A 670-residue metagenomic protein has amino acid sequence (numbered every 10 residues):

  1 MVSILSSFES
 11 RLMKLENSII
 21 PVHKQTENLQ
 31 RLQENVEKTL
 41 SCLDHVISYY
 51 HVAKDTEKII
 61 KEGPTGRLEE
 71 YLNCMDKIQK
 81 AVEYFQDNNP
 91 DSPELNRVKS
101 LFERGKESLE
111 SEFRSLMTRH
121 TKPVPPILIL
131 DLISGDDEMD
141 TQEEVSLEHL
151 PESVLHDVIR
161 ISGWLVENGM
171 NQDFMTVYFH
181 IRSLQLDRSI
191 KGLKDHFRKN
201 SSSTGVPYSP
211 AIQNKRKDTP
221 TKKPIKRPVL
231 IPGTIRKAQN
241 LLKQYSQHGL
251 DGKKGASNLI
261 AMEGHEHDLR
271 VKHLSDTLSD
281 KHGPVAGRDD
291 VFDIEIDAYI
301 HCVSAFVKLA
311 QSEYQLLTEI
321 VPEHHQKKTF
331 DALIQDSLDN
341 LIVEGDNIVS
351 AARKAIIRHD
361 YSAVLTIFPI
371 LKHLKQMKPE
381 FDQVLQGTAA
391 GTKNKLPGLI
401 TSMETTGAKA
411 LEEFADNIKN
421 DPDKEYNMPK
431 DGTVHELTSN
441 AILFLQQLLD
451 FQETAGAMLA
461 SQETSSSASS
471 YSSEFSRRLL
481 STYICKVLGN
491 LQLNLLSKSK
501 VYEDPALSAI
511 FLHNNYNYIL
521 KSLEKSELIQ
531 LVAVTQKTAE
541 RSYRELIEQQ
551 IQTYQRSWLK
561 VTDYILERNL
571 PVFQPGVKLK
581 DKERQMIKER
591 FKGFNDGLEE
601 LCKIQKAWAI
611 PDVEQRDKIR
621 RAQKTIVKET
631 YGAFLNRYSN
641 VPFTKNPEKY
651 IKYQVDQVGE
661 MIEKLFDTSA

Functional and structural regions predicted by a protein language model:
M1, V22-E37, K54-K61, S134-E138 (+8 more regions): Short, charged/polar, low-complexity loop and linker segments that flank or interrupt alpha-helical bundles
M1-N168, F179: Long amphipathic alpha-helical scaffold regions
S3, S10, N17, K24 (+13 more regions): Primarily heptad-repeat coiled-coil rod domains in cytosolic scaffolding/tethering proteins
Q30-E69, N73, P90, S146-H149 (+8 more regions): Extended amphipathic alpha-helical scaffold segments
E34-S41, G63, S92-N96, E138-S146 (+10 more regions): Boundary/linker elements of alpha-helical solenoid repeat scaffolds
Q79-V82, Q86, F113, S162 (+10 more regions): A structural signal for well-ordered alpha-helices, especially hydrophobic packing surfaces of coiled-coils
M175, S189-S526, L531, Q615 (+2 more regions): Extended alpha-helical solenoid scaffold regions that build the rod-like backbones of large eukaryotic assemblies
N494-E503, Y518-I519, K525-T538, E545 (+4 more regions): Extended, charged coiled-coil "stalk/tether" helices of large eukaryotic trafficking and scaffold proteins, i.e.
